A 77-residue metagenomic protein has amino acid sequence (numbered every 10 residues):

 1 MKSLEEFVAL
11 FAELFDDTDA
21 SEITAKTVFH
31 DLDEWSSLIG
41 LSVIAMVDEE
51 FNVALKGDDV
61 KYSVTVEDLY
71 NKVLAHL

Functional and structural regions predicted by a protein language model:
K2-W35, I39-I44, E49-L77: Phosphopantetheine-dependent thiolation modules in NRPS/PKS and related acyl-activating systems
